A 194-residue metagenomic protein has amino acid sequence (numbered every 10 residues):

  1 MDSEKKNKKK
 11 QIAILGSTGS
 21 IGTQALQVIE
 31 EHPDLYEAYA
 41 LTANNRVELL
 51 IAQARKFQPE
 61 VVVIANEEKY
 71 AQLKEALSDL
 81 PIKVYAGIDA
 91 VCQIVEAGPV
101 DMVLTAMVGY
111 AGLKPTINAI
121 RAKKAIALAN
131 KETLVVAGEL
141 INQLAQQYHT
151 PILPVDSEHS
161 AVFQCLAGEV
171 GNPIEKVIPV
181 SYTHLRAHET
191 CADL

Functional and structural regions predicted by a protein language model:
D2-V62: N-terminal Rossmann-like dinucleotide-binding module
T18, A54, V103, K123 (+1 more regions): Residue-level signal for inorganic ion chemistry
S20-A25, Y110-T116, L128-A129, V135-G138 (+1 more regions): Short glycine/serine/threonine-rich phosphate/pyrophosphate-binding segments that cradle anionic phosphate groups
Y39-A86, C92: Glycine-rich nucleotide/cofactor/substrate-binding loop typically near the N-terminus or early in the first domain
A86-N118: Beta-loop-alpha module in the N-terminal Rossmann-like domain of NAD(P)-dependent dehydrogenases, especially those
K131-H149: Rossmann-fold NAD(P)-binding glycine/threonine-rich loop
I174-R186: NAD(P)-dependent dehydrogenases' Rossmann-like dinucleotide-binding region
H184-A187, C191-L194: Single conserved hydrophobic/aromatic residue that forms the stacking wall/gate of nucleotide- or nucleobase-binding
